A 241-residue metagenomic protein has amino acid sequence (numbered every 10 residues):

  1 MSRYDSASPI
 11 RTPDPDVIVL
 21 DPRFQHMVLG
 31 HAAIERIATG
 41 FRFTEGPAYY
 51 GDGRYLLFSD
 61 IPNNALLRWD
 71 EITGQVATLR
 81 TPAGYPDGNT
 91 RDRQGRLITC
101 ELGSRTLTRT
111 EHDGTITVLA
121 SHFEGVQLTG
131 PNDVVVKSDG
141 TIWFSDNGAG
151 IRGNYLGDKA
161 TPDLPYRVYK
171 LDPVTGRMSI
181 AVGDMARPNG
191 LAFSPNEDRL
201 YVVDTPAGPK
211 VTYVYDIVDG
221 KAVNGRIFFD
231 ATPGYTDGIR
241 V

Functional and structural regions predicted by a protein language model:
M1-E35: Blade/loop signatures of beta-propeller domains
S2-I10, F144-D163: Short, conserved, GDST-rich strand-edge loop motifs in beta-rich repeat architectures
H26, G51-T81: Beta-propeller domains
H31-A33, T39-R54, P82-E101, R105-T106 (+5 more regions): Beta-rich, blade/repeat-based domains predominating in secreted/periplasmic proteins but also intracellular
I61-P62, L102-G103, I151-P165, T205-V211: Short, solvent-exposed loop/turn segments at conserved positions within beta-propeller repeat blades
A65-L67, T106-T108, Y166-Y169, V211-Y213: A short loop-to-beta-strand structural motif that recurs across blades of beta-propeller domains
D70-G74, E111-T115, D172-G176, D216-K221: Short loop/turn segments that connect beta-strands within beta-propeller blades
G208-D216, K221-V241: Loop/turn-rich, solvent-exposed surfaces of beta-rich toroidal or solenoidal domains
